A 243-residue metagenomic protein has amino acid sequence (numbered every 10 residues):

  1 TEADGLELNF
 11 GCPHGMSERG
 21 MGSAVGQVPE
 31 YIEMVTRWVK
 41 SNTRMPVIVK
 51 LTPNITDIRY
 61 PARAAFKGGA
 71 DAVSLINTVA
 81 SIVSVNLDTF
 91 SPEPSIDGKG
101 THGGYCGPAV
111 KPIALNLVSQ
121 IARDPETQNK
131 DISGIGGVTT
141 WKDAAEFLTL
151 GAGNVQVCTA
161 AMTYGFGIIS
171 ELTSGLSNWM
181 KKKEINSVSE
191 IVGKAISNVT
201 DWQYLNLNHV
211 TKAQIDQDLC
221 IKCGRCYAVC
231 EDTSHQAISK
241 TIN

Functional and structural regions predicted by a protein language model:
T1, I55-G68, I121-Q128, V138-V155: Catalytic cores of alpha/beta
L8, K50, V73, I121 (+2 more regions): Conserved, mostly hydrophobic/aromatic
F10-C12, A72-S84, G137-V138, D143-E171 (+1 more regions): Glycine-rich phosphate-binding active-site loops on the catalytic face of alpha/beta enzymes
P13-E30, P61-K130, Y164: Glycine/Thr-rich beta-alpha phosphate-binding loop at enzyme active sites
N42-T52, R123-I135: Short beta-strand/loop segments at the ligand-binding rim of alpha/beta enzyme cores
V83-H102, L148, A160-I185: C-terminal helical cap(s) of enzyme catalytic domains, especially alpha/beta-barrels
K111, S174-G224, A228: Extended, intrinsically disordered, low-complexity segments
R225-N243: Iron-sulfur cluster-binding cysteine motifs and their immediate structural context in ferredoxin-like electron-transfer
